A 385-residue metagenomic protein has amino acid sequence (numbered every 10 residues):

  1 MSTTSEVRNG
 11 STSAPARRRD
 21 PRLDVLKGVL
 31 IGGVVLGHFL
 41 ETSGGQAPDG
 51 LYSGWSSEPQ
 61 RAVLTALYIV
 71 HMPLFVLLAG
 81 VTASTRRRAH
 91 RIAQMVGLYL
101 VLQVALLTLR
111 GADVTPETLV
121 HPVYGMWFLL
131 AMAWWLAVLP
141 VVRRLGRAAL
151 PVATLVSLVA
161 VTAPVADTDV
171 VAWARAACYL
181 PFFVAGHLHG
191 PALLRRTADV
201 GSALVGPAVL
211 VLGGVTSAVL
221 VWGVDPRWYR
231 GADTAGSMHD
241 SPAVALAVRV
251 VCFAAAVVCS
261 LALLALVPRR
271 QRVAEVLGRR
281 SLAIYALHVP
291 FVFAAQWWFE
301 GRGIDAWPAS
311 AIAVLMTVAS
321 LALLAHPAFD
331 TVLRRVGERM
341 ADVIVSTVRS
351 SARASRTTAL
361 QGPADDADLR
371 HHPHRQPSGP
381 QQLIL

Functional and structural regions predicted by a protein language model:
S2-L385: Alpha-helical transmembrane segments and their immediate juxtamembrane cytosolic regions
